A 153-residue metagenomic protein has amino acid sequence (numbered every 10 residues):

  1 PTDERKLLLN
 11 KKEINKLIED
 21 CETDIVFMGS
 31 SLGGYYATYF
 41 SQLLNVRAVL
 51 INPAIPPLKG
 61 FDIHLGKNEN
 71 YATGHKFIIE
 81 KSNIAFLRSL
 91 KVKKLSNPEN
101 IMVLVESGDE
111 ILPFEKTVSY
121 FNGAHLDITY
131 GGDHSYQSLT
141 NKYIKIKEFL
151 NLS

Functional and structural regions predicted by a protein language model:
P1-C21: Active-site catalytic motif of lipid deacylating hydrolases and related acyltransferases
T2, S30, P53-A54: Histidine- and/or cysteine-centered catalytic micro-motif in compact active-site loops
C21-D24, G123: Structured helix-beta-strand junction loops
T23-V26, N100-M102: Short active-site oxyanion
I25-F27, R47-V49: Residue in the alpha/beta-hydrolase core beta-strand immediately N-terminal to the catalytic nucleophile
M28-A37: Gly/Ala-rich beta-loop-alpha elbow adjacent to hydrolase catalytic centers
F40-L44: Aromatic pocket-lining residues of Rossmann-like dinucleotide-binding sites
R47, P53-S153: The alpha/beta-hydrolase serine catalytic core
